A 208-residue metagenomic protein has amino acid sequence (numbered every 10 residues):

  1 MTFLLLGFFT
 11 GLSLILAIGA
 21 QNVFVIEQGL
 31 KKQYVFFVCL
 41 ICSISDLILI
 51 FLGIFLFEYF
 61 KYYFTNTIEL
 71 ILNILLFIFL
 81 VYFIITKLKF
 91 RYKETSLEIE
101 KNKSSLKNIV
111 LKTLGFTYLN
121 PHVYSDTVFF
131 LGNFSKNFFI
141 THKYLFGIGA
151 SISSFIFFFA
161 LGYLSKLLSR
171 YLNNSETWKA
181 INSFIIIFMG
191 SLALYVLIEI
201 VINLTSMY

Functional and structural regions predicted by a protein language model:
T2-L70, V128-L145: Juxtamembrane transmembrane-helix termini in multi-pass membrane transport proteins
F8, L12, L16, I85 (+2 more regions): Hydrophobic/aromatic residues within the transmembrane alpha-helices of Major Facilitator Superfamily
L16, A20, H122-S125, F155 (+1 more regions): Hydrophobic transmembrane alpha-helices of Major Facilitator Superfamily
Q33-I109, L164-L167, I187: Membrane helix-loop-helix hairpins that form the core translocation module of multi-pass transporters
L52-I54, F116-Y124, F188-I202: Hydrophobic alpha-helical transmembrane segments in multi-pass integral membrane proteins
F64-T95, S151-F158, L172-Y208: Selective transmembrane alpha-helices of multi-pass membrane proteins
F138-F158: Short alpha-helical packing/oligomerization segments
